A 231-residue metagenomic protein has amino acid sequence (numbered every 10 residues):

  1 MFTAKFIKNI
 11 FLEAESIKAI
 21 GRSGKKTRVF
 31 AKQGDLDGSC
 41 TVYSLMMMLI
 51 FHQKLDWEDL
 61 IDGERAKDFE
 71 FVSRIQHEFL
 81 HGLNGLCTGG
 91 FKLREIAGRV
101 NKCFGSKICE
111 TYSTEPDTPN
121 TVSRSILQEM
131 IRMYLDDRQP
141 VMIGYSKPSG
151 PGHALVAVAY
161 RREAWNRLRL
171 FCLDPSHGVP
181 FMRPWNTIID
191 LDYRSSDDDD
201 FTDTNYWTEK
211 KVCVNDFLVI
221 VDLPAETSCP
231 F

Functional and structural regions predicted by a protein language model:
M1-G82: Active-site nucleophile-adjacent alpha helix/oxyanion-hole segment immediately C-terminal to the catalytic cysteine
K26, F30-S39, L86, G90 (+3 more regions): Short, charged/polar micro-motifs that form catalytic or ligand-binding hotspots
D35, S39, F91, E95 (+2 more regions): Short, well-structured alpha-helical interface segments that form or flank functional binding sites
H52-T118: Catalytic-core signature of thiol
P116-L173: Active-site-adjacent substructure of cysteine-protease-like catalytic cores
Y160-F231: Noncatalytic regulatory segments and standalone regulatory/sensor domains
